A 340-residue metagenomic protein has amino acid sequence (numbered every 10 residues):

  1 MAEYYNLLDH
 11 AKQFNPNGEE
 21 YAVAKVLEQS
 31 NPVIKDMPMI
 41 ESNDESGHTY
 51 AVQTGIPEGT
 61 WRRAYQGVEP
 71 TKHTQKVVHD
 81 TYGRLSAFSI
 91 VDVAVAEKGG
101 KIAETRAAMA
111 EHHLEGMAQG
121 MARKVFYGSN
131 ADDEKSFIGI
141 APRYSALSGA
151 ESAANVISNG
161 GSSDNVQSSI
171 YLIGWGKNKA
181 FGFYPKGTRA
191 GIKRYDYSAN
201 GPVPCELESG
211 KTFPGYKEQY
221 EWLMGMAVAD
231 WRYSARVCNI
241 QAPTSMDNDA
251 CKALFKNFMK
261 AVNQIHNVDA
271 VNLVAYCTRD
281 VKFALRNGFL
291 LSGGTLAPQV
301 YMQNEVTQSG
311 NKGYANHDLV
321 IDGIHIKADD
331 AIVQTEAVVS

Functional and structural regions predicted by a protein language model:
A2-D36, E41, S46-A51, W61 (+1 more regions): Core alpha/beta structural scaffold of self-assembling particle/tube/pore-forming proteins
I56-G59: Primarily extracytoplasmic ectodomains and periplasmic/lumenal surface modules that are beta-strand-rich
